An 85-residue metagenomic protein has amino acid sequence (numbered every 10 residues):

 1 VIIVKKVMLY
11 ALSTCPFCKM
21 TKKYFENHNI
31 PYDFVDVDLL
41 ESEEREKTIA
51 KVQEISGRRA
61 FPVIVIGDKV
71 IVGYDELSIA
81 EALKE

Functional and structural regions predicted by a protein language model:
V1-M8, T48-I49, L83: Extracytoplasmic thiol/disulfide redox context detector
I2-D33: Local sequence-structure signature of Cys/Sec-based thiol-disulfide redox active-site neighborhoods
P16, D38, V72, A80: Nucleotide phosphate-binding site architecture
V37-R58, E85: Thioredoxin-like thiol-disulfide oxidoreductase module
P62-I71: A short, hydrophobic beta-strand/beta-hairpin element that forms part of a small beta-sheet core
E76: A basic- and aromatic-enriched beta-loop-alpha substructure that forms the phosphate/nucleotide- and DNA/RNA-contacting
I79-E85: Thiol-/selenol-based redox modules, centered on thioredoxin-like and closely related oxidoreductase domains
